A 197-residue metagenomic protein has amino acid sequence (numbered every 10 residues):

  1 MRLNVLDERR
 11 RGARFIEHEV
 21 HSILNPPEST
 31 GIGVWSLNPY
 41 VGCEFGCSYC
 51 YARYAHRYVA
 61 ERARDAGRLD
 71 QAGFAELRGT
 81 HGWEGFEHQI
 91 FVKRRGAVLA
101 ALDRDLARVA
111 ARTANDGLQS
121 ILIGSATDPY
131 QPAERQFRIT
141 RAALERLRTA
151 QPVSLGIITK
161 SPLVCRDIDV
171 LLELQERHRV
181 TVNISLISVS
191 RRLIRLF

Functional and structural regions predicted by a protein language model:
M1-V5: Polybasic, low-complexity association/targeting segments
L6-Y40, E44-N183, V189-R192: Conserved Radical SAM active-site core
L193-F197: Short acidic, glycine/proline-rich loop/turn micro-motifs
